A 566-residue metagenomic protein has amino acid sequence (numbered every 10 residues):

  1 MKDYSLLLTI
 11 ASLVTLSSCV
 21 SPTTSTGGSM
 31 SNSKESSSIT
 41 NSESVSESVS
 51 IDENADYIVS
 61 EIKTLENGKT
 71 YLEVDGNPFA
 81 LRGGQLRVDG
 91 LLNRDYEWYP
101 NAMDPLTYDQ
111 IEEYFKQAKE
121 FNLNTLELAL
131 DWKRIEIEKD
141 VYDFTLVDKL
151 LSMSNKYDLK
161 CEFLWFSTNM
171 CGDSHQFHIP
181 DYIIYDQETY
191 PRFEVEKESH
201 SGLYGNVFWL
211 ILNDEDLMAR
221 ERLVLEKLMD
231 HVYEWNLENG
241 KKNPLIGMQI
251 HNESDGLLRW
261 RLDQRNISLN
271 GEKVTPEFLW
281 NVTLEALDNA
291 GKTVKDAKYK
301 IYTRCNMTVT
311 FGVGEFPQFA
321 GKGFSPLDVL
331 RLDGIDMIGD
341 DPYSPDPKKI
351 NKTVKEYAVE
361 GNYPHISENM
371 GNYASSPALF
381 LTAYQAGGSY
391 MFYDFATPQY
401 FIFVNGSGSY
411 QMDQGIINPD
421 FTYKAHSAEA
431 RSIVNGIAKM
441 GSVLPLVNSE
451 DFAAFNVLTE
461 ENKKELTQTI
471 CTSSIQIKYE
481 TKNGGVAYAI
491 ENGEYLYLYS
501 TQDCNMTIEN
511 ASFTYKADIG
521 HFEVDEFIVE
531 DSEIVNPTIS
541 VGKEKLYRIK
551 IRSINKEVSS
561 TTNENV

Functional and structural regions predicted by a protein language model:
S17-S18: C-terminal motif of bacterial Sec signal peptides marking the signal peptidase cleavage site
E47-L123: N-terminal carbohydrate-binding accessory modules
T107-Y185, W280-Y302: Aromatic-lined substrate-binding rim segments of carbohydrate-active enzymes
V147, N169-Y233: Active-site-adjacent "subsite" loops/lids of carbohydrate-active enzymes
F166, L237-E253, E277-F324, G339-D340 (+1 more regions): Aromatic-lined carbohydrate-recognition surfaces of secreted/lumenal glycan-active proteins
W260-D263, C305-G314, I350-T382, G387 (+2 more regions): Active-site clefts of carbohydrate-active enzymes
A378-T507: Aromatic- and carboxylate-lined catalytic core of secreted/periplasmic carbohydrate-active enzymes
K464-V566: C-terminal beta-sandwich/jelly-roll accessory domains of carbohydrate-active enzymes
